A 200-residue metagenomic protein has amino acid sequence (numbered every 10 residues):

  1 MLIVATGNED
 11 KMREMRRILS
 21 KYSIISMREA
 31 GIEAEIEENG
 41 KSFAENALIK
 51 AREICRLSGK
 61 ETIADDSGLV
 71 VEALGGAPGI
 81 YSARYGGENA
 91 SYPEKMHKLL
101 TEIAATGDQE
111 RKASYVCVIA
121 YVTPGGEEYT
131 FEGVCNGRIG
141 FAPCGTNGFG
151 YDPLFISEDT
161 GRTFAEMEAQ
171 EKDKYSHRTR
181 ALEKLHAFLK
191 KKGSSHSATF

Functional and structural regions predicted by a protein language model:
L2-I3, D10-H196, F200: Anionic-ligand binding patches
